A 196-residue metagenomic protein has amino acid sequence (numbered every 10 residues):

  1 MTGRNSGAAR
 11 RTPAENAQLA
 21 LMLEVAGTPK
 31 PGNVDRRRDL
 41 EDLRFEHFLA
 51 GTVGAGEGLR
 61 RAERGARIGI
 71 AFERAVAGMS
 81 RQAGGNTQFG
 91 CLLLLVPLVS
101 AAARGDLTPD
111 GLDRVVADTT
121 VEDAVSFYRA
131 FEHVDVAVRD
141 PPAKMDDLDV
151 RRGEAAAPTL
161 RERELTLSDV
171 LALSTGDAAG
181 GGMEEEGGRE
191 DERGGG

Functional and structural regions predicted by a protein language model:
M1-A66, A103-G196: Phosphate-rich cofactor/ligand-interacting catalytic cores and adjacent structured alpha/beta frameworks
R60-T108: Long, hydrophobic/aromatic-enriched structural stretches that serve as scaffold segments
